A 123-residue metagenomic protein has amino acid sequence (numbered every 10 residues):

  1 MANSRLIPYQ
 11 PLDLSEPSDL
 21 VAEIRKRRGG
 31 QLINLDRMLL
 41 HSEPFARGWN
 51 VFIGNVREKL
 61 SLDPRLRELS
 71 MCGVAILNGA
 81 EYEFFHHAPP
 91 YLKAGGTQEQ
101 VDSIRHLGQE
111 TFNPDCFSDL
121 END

Functional and structural regions predicted by a protein language model:
M1-L66, D115-C116: Secretory/endomembrane lumenal or extracellular ectodomains immediately following the signal peptide
Q10, Q31, Q98-Q100, Q109: Residue-identity detector for glutamine
V21, D36, Y82-F84, L107-N113: Broad hydrophobic/π-residue packing in well-ordered secondary structure
D36-L39, F52-V56, L69-V74, I104-G108 (+1 more regions): Short alpha-helical scaffolding segments that buttress acidic/His motifs in well-ordered protein cores
G54, K59-L60, I76-A80, P90 (+2 more regions): Alpha-helix boundary/interfacial micro-motifs
L66-L69, V74-D102: Conserved alpha-helical segments that form or flank metal/cofactor-binding pockets of metalloenzymes
P89, Q100-D123: Alpha-helical ds-nucleic-acid-binding substructure associated with the helix-hairpin-helix region of base-excision DNA
